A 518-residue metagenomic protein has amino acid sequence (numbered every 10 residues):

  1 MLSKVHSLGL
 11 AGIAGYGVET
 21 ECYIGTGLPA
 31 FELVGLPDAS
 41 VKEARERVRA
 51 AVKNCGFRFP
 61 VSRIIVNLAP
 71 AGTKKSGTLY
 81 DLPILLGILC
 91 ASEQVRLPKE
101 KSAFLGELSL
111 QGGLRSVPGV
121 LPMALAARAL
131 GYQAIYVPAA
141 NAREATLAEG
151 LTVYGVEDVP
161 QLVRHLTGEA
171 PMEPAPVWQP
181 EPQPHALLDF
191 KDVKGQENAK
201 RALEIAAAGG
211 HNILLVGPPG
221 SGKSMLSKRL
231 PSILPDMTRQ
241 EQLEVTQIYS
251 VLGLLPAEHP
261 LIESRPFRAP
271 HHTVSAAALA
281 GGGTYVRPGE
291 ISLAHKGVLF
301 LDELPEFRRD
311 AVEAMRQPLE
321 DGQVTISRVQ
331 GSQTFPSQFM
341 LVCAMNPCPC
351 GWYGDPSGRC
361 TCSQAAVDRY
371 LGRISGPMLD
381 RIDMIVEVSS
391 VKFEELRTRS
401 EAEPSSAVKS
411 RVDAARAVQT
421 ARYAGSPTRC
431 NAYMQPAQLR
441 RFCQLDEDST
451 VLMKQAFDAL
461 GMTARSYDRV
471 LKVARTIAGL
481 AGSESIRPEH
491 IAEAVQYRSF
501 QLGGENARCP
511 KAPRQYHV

Functional and structural regions predicted by a protein language model:
M1-L214, P218-S224, S466-Y467, E484-V518: Peripheral, non-AAA+ core regions of ATP-driven protein-machinery
V18-I24, L279, D383-V386: Short beta-strand elements
V34-R45, R58-P60, N67-G77, Y285-V286 (+1 more regions): Basic, amphipathic alpha-helical bundle interface domains used for macromolecular binding and assembly
Q111, L301-R308, G351: Catalytic P-loop NTPase motifs of RecA-like helicase/translocase cores
T167-I205, G209, D236-I291: P-loop NTPase nucleotide-binding/switch module
L215-P256, D321: Walker A/P-loop
K296, D302-L304, A314: Walker B catalytic acidic pair
